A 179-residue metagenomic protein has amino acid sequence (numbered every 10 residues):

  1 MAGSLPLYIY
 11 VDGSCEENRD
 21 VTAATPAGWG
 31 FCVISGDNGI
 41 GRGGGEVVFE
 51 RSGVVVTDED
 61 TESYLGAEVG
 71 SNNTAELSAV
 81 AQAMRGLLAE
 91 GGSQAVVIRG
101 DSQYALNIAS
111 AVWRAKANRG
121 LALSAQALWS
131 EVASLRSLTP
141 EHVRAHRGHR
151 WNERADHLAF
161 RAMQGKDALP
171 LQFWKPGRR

Functional and structural regions predicted by a protein language model:
M1-G3, L171-R179: Actinobacteria-biased recognition of intrinsically disordered, low-complexity terminal regions
M1-T74, R85-G86: RNase H-like nuclease fold core
S4-P6, S134-S137, P170: Acidic/proline-rich low-complexity IDRs
C15-V21, E59-G66, V80-H157: RNase H catalytic domain
G39-G45, A127-E131, P170-K175: Short C-terminal domain-edge/linker segments immediately following a structured domain
A75, A79: Loop-to-helix element that buttresses phosphate recognition and phosphoryl-transfer chemistry
L121-S124, F160-K175: Acidic, His- and aromatic-enriched active-site or binding-groove loops in soluble protein domains that engage sugars
